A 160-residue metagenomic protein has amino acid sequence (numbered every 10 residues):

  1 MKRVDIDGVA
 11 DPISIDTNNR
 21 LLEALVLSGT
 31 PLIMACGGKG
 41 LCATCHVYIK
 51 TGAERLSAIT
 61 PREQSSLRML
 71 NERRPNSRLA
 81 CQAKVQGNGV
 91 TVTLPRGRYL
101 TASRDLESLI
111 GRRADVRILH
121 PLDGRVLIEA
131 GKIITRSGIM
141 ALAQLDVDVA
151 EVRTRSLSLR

Functional and structural regions predicted by a protein language model:
M1-A10: Eukaryote-biased recognition of intrinsically disordered, low-complexity regulatory segments
A10-R20: Short, contiguous acidic and Ser/Thr-rich linear segments
N19-T30, S137-A141: Short amphipathic, charge-patterned alpha-helical segments
P31-A53, E72-Q86: Local cysteine-cluster metal-coordination motifs and their immediate loop/turn environment, predominantly Fe-S cluster
E54-S66: Short, charge-rich, low-complexity interaction segments located in flexible loops at or near secondary-structure
S66-V116, E129, I133-T135: Fe-S ferredoxin-like electron-transfer domains and their immediately adjacent linker/connector regions across
R104-D105, R113-A114, I118-T154: Compact, charge-rich alpha-helical regulatory domains located at protein termini
T154-R160: N-terminal targeting leaders
